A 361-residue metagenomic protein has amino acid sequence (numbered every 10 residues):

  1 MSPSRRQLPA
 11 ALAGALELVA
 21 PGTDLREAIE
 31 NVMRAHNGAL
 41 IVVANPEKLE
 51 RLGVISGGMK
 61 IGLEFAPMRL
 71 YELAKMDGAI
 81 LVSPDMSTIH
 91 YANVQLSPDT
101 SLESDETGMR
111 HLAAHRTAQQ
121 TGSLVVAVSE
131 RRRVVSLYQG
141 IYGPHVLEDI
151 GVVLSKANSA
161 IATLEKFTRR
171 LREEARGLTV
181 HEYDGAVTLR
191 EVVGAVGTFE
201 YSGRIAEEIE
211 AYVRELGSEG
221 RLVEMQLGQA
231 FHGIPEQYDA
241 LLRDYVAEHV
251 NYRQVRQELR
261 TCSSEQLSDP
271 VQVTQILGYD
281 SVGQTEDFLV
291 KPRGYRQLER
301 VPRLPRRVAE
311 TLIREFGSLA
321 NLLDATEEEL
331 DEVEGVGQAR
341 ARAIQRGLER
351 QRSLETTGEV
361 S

Functional and structural regions predicted by a protein language model:
S2-Q266: Divalent-cation
R133, T179, A186, E224 (+4 more regions): Residue-level detector of alpha-helical recognition elements and their boundaries
H232-E332, Q338-S361: Long, highly charged, low-complexity intrinsically disordered interaction regions that mediate electrostatic DNA/RNA
